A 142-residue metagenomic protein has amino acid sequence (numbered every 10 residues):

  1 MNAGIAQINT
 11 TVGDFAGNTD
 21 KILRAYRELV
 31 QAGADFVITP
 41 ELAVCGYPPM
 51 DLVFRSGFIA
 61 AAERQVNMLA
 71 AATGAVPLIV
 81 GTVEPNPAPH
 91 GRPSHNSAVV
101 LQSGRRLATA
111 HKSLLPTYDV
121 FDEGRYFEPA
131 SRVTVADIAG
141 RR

Functional and structural regions predicted by a protein language model:
M1-R142: Enzyme catalytic cores with a strong preference for nitrogen-chemistry domains
